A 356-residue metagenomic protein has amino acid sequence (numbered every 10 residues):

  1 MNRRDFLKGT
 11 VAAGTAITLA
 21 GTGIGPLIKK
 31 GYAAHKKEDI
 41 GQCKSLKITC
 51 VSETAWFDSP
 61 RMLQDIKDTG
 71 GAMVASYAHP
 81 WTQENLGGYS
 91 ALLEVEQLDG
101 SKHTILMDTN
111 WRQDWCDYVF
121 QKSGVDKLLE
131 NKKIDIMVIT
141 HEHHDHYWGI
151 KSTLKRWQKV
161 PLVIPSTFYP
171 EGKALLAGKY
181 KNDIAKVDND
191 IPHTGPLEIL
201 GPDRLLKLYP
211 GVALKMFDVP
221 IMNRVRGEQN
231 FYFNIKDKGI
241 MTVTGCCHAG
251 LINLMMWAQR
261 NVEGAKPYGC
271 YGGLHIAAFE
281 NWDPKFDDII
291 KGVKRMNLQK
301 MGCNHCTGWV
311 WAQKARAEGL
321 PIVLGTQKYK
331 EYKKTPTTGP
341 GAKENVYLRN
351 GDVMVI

Functional and structural regions predicted by a protein language model:
M1, G21-C50: C-terminal segment of N-terminal export signals and the immediately downstream linker at the start of the mature
D5-L27: N-terminal export signals
E53-D58, M62-S123, E228-T244: Conserved beta-strand hairpin/beta-sheet module of binuclear metal-dependent hydrolase folds, prominently
I105-M107, L162, L208-F217, M241-T244: Short hydrophobic-aromatic micro-motifs
D108, F120, H141, G211 (+2 more regions): Divalent metal-coordination and catalytic microenvironments
D114-V163, R260-Y271: Active-site metal-binding motif and surrounding structural segment of the metallo-beta-lactamase
E142-H144, N230-G339: Cap/insert and terminal regions of metallo-dependent hydrolase folds
S166-Q229, L324-M354: Metallo-beta-lactamase
